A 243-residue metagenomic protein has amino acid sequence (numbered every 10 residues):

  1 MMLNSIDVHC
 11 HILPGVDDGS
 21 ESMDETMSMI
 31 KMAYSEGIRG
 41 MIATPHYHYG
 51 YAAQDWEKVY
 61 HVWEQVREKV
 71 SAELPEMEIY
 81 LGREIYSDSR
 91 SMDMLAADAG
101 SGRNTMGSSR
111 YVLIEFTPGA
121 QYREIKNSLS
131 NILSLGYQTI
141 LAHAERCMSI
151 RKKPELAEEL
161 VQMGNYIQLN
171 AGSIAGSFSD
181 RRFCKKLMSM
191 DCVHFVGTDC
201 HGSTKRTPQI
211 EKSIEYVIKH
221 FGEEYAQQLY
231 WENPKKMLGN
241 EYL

Functional and structural regions predicted by a protein language model:
M1-E76: An N-terminally biased module of ancient metal coordination in phosphate/nucleic-acid-related enzymes
L3-D7, M41, Y111-L113, T139 (+2 more regions): Hydrophobic "anchor" residues on beta-strands that sit immediately upstream of conserved functional sites
H11-L13, H46-Y47, G82-D88, T117-G119 (+4 more regions): Active-site beta-loop-alpha junctions enriched in small/polar residues
S22-E25, K58-Y60, A97-D98, K126-N127 (+3 more regions): Charged helix-capping and loop-helix junction motifs
Y34, L133, M188-S189: Non-catalytic positions within long, well-ordered alpha-helices that form the structural scaffold/packing of enzyme
A53-Q168: Extended substrate/RNA-proximal surfaces in nucleic-acid metabolism proteins
C192-P208: Short acidic/histidine-rich active-site segments
I210-E211, E215-L243: Mid-to-C-terminal alpha-helical segments outside catalytic/metal-binding sites
